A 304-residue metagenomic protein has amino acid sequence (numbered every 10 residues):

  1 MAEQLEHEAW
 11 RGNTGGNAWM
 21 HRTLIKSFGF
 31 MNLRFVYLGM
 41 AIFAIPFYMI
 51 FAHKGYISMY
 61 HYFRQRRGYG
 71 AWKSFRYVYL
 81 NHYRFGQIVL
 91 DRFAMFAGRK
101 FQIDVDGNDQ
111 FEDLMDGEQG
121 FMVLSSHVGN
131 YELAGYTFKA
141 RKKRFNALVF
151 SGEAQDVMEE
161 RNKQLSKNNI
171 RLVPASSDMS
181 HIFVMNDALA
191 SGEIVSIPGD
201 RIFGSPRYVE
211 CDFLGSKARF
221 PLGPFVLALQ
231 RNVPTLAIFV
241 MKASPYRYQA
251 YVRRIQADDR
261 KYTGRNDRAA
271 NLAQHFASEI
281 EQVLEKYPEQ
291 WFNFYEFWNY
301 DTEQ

Functional and structural regions predicted by a protein language model:
M1-S125, M158, N162, K167-N169: Membrane-anchoring hydrophobic helices of lipid-metabolizing enzymes
W19, G55, I103, S177 (+1 more regions): Soluble or luminal CAZymes and related metallo-dependent hydrolases
G55-S58, A154-Q155, K217-P221: Active-site metal-coordination segments of metallo-dependent hydrolases
Y69, K73, D116, A140 (+2 more regions): Non-catalytic C-terminal accessory region of glycerolipid acyltransferases and related lyso-lipid remodeling enzymes
G70-N81, Q119-S177, S191, I202-V209: Catalytic core of membrane glycerolipid acyltransferases/transacylases, capturing the structured, soluble-facing
I103-D104, V128, A154, A175-D178 (+2 more regions): A conditional alpha-helix N-cap/helix-loop micro-motif detector
D106-N108, L148-F150, A175, R253-I255 (+1 more regions): Conserved beta-strand termini and adjacent loop/short-helix elements that scaffold enzyme active sites in alpha/beta
F111-E112, G135, R161-N162, M185-N186 (+1 more regions): Short amphipathic alpha-helical segments and helix-helix/interface helices
